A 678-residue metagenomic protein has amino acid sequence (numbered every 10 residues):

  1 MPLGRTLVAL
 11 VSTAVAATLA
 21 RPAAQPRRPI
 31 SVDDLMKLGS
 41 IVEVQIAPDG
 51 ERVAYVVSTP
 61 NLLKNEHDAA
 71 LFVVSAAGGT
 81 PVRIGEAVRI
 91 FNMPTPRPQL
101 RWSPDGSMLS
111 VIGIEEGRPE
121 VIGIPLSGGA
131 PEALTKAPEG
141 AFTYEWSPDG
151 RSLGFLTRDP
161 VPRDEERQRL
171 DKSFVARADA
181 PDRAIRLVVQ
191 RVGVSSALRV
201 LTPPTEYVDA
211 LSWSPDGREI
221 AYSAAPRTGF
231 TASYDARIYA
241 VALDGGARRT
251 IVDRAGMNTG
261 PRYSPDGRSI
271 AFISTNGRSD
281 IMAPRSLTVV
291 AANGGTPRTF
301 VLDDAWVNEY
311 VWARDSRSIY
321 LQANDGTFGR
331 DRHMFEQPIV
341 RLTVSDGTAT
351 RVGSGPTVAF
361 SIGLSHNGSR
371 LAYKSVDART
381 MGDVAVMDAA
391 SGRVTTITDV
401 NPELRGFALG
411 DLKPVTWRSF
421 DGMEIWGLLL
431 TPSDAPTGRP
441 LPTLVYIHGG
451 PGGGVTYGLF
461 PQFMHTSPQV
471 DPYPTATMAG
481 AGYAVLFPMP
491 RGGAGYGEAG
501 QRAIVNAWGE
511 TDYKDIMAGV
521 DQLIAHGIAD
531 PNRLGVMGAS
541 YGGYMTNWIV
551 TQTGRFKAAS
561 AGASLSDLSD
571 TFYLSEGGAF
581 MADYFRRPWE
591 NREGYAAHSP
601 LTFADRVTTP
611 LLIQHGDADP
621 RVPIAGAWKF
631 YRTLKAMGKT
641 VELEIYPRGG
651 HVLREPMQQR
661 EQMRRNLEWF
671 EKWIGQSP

Functional and structural regions predicted by a protein language model:
Q25-P60, K64-N65: Mature N-terminal segment immediately following signal peptide/propeptide cleavage in secreted/periplasmic
V32-M36, V82-G85, E132-T135, L198-T202 (+3 more regions): A short beta-strand motif characteristic of beta-propeller blades
P48-D49, P104-D105, P148-D149, P215-D216 (+3 more regions): Residue-level detector of Asp-centered blade-edge/turn motifs that repeat once per structural unit in beta-propeller
V53, G106-S110, G150-L153, I220-A221 (+3 more regions): Hydrophobic beta-strand positions that form the internal "hydrophobic ladder" of WD40/Gbeta-like beta-propeller blades
V57-A70, E86-R97, S110-I122, K136-F142 (+10 more regions): A flexible loop/linker signature enriched in serine peptidases of the S9 family
S75-G79, P125-G129, R191-S195, A242-G246 (+3 more regions): Short loop/turn segments that connect beta-strands within beta-propeller blades
S316, V358-P678: Serine-hydrolase catalytic core recognition
